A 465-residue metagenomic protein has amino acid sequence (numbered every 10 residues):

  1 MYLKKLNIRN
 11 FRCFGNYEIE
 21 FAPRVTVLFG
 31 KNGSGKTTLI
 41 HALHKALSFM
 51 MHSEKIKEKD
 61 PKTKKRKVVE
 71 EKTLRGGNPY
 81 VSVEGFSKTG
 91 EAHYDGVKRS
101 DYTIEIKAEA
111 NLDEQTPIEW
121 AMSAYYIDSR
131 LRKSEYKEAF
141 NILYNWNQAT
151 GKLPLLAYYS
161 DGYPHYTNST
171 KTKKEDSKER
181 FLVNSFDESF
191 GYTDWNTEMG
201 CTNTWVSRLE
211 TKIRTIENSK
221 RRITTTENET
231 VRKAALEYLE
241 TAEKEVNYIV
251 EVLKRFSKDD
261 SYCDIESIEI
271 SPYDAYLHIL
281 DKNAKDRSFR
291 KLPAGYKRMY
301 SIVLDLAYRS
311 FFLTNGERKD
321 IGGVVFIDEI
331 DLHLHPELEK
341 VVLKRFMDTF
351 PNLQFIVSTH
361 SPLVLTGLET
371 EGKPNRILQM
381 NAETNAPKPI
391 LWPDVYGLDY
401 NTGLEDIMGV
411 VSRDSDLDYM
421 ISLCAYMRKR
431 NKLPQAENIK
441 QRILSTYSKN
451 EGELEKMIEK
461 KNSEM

Functional and structural regions predicted by a protein language model:
M1-K64, P272-S412: Switch/communication elements of ASCE P-loop NTPase nucleotide-binding domains
M1-S219, G452-M465: P-loop NTPase switch/coupling surface
A22, Q148-G151, W392-M465: Acidic, Mg2+-coordinating catalytic modules of nucleic-acid enzymes
A46, R208, T215, D305 (+2 more regions): Solvent-exposed, amphipathic alpha-helical segments
L47, A108-A110, F140-N147, V246-S261 (+5 more regions): Hydrophobic, Leu/Ile/Phe/Ala-enriched alpha-helical segments that form helix-helix packing faces
G96-Y102, I268-D274, N381-E383: Short, ordered beta-strand-loop transition motifs
A157-S160, D264-I270, V357, Q379: A structural signal for short, well-ordered beta-strand segments and their strand-loop junctions that often border
E188-D320, A436: Extended helical coiled-coil dimerization/tether regions that scaffold and oligomerize large DNA-maintenance assemblies
